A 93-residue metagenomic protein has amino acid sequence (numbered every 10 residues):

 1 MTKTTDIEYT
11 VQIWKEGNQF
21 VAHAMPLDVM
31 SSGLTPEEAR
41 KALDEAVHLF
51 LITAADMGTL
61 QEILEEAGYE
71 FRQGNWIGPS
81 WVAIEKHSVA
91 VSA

Functional and structural regions predicted by a protein language model:
M1-E8, E37, K41-A93: Short, charged, surface-exposed hinge/linker loops at domain edges that act as mobile lids or interdomain connectors
I7-P26: Short aromatic-glycine-(Arg/Gly/Cys) micro-motifs in beta-strand/loop hairpins
V21-H23, M30, F50: Generic alpha-helical hydrophobic packing signal
L27-E38: A short, exposed loop/beta-hairpin motif centered on an aromatic-Gly-Thr core
